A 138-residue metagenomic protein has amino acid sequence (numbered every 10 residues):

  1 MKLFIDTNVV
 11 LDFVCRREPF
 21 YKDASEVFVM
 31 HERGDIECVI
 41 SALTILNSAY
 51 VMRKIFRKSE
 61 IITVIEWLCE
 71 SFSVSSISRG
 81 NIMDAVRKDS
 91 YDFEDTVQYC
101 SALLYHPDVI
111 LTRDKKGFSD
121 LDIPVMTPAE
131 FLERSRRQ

Functional and structural regions predicted by a protein language model:
M1-V39, R53-E60, D120, A129-Q138: Short, well-structured N-terminal submotif of metal-dependent ribonuclease cores
I5, V39-I40, S76, T112: Short beta-strand scaffold positions
V9, T44, N81, Q98 (+2 more regions): Alpha-helix capping/helix-boundary segments
D12-V14, N47, M83-A85: A short acidic, helix-capping loop that chelates divalent metal ions and anchors anionic groups
S25-F28, I65, Q98: Short amphipathic alpha-helical segments and helix-helix/interface helices
S41, N47, R53-K58, I62-C69: Glycine/small-residue-rich phosphate/adenosyl-binding loop
S59-I82, K88, G117-Q138: Short acidic, glycine/proline-enriched helix-loop-strand junctions
S73-K115: Active-site neighborhoods of divalent-metal-dependent phosphate/nucleic-acid chemistry enzymes
